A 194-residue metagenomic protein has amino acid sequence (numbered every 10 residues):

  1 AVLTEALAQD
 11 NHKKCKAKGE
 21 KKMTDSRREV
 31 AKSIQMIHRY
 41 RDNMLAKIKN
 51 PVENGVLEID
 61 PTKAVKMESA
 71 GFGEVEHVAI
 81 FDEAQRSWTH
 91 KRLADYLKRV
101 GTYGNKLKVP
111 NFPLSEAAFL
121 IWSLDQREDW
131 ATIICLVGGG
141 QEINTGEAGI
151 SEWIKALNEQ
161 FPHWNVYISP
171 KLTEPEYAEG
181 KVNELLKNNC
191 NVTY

Functional and structural regions predicted by a protein language model:
A1-Q9: Conserved Walker A/P-loop ATP-binding site and its immediately adjacent core in helicase/helicase-like ATPase domains
Q9-K16, S69-H77, S151-P162: Short, surface-exposed basic-aromatic patches at helix termini and helix-loop junctions that form
H12-R41, N158-Y194: Core RecA-like ATPase module of SF1/SF2 helicases and allied nucleic-acid translocases
K14, K22-L124: Conserved RecA-like ASCE ATPase "motif II neighborhood" in helicase/translocase motors
I80-E184: Signature of the SF2 helicase/ATPase Hel1-core->accessory helical subdomain module
